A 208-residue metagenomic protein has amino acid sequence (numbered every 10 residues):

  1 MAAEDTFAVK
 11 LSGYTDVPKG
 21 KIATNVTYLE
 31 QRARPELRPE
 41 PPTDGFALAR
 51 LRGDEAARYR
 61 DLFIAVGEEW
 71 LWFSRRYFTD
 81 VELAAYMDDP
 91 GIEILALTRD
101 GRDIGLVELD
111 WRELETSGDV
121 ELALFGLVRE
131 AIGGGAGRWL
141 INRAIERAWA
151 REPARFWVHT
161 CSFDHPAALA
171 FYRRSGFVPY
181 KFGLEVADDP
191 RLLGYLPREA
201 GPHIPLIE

Functional and structural regions predicted by a protein language model:
M1-A47, R52: Acyl-donor-binding surface of acyltransferase catalytic domains
T6-T24, V186-E208: Acidic/histidine-enriched, glycine/proline-rich intrinsically disordered or flexible terminal extensions
P42-S74, R198: Short amphipathic alpha-helix that is part of the acyltransferase structural core
S74-V81, M87-R129: A conserved beta-strand-loop-helix scaffold within acyl/acetyltransferase catalytic domains
V128-N142, F163-A167, R174: Conserved glycine-rich acetyl-CoA-binding loop
I132, V158-A168, E185-R191: Conserved beta-strand-loop-alpha-helix junction that forms the acyl-donor binding cleft
A148-T160: Conserved GNAT acetyl-CoA-binding A-motif
W149, F171-F182: Conserved acetyl-CoA-binding loop of GNAT-fold acetyltransferases
